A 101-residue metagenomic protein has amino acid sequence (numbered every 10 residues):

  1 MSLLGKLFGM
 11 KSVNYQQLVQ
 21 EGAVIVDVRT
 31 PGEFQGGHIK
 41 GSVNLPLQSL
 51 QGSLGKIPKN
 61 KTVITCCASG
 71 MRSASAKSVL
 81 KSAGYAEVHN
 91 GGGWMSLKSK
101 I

Functional and structural regions predicted by a protein language model:
S2-V24, P31-T62, M71-I101: Rhodanese-like catalytic fold shared by cysteine-dependent sulfurtransferases and DSP/PTP-type phosphatases
C67: Short cysteine clusters
